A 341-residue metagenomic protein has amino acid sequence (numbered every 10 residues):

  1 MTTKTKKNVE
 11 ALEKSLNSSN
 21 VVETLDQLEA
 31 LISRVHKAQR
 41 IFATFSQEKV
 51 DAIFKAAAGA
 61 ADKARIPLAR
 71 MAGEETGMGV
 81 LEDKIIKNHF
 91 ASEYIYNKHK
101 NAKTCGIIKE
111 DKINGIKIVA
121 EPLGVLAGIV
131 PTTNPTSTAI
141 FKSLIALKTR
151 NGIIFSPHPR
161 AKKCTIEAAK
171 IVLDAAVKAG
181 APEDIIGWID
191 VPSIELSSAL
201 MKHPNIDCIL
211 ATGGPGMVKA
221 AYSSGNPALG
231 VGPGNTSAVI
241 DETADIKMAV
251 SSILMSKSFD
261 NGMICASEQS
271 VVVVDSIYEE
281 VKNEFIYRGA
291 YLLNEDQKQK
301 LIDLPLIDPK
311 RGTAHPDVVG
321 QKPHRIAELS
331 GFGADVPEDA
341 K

Functional and structural regions predicted by a protein language model:
T2-K117, I145, Y287: N-terminal Rossmann-like NAD(P)+-binding subdomain of aldehyde/semialdehyde dehydrogenases
S15, V22-L25, V218-K341: ALDH superfamily catalytic-core signature
S18, R40, A58, A176 (+4 more regions): Short, flexible active-site loop motifs that bind/organize anionic cofactors or intermediates
E23-D26, A30-S33, F45-E48, A52-A56 (+18 more regions): Conserved active-site and cofactor/substrate-binding residues in soluble primary-metabolism enzymes
I32, H36-Q39, A43-S46, F54-R65 (+12 more regions): Structural signal for hydrophobic packing residues in well-ordered secondary-structure cores of soluble enzyme domains
Q39, A43, I53-A57, A127-I129 (+2 more regions): Short glycine-rich or small-residue beta-strand-to-loop segments that form or flank ligand, phosphate, metal/Fe-S
S92-I95, L196-L200, L304-D308: Short, solvent-exposed polar/charged micro-motifs at secondary-structure junctions
I107-M248: Rossmann-like NAD(P) dinucleotide-binding subdomain of oxidoreductase/dehydrogenase enzymes
